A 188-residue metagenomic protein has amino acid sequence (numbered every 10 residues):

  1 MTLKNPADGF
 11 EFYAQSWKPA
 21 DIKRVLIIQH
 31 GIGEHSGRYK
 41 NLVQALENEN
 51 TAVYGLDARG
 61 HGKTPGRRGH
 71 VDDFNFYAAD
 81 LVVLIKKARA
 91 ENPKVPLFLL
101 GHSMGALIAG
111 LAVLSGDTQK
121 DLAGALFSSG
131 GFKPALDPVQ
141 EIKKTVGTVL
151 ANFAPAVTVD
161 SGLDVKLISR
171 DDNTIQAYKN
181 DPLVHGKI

Functional and structural regions predicted by a protein language model:
M1-D21: N-terminal cap/lid segment of alpha/beta-hydrolase-fold proteins
K23-G31: Short beta-strand element of the alpha/beta-hydrolase
I32-S36, G62-P93: Catalytic nucleophile-loop/oxyanion-hole region of alpha/beta-hydrolase and closely related hydrolase-like folds
R38, V43-R67: Conserved alpha/beta-hydrolase
N92-S103: Alpha/beta-hydrolase fold nucleophile elbow
M104-K187: Alpha/beta-hydrolase-fold enzymes
